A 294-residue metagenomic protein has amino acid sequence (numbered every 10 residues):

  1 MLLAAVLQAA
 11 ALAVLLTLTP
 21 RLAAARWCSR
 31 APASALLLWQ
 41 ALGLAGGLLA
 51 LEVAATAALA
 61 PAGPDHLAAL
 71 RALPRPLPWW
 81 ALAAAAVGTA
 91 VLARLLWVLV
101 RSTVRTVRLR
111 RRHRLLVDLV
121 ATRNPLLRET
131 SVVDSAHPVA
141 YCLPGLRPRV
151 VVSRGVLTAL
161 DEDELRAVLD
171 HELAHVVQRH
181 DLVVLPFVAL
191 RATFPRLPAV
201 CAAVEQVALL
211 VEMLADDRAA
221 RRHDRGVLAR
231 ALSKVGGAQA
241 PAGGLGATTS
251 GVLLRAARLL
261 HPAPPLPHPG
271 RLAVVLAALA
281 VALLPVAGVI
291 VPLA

Functional and structural regions predicted by a protein language model:
M1-V14: Hydrophobic transmembrane alpha-helical segments in integral membrane proteins
A9-L12, L42-A45, A84-A90, A277: Hydrophobic alpha-helical transmembrane segments of polytopic
A13, T17, R26, L36-L37 (+1 more regions): Membrane-anchoring signal-anchor transmembrane alpha-helices and their immediate flanking context
L18, L22-A35, A84, L92 (+2 more regions): Polar-ligand-bearing catalytic/cofactor-coordination segments of membrane-embedded or membrane-tethered inner-membrane
R30-L42, L70-P76: Membrane-interface segments at loop-to-transmembrane junctions
L48-P64, A68-R111: Transmembrane alpha-helices and immediately adjacent membrane-cytoplasm interface residues in multi-pass integral
H268-L276: Membrane-interfacial entry segments at the cytosolic side of transmembrane helices
L283-A294: Juxtamembrane boundary at the C-terminal end of a transmembrane helix
